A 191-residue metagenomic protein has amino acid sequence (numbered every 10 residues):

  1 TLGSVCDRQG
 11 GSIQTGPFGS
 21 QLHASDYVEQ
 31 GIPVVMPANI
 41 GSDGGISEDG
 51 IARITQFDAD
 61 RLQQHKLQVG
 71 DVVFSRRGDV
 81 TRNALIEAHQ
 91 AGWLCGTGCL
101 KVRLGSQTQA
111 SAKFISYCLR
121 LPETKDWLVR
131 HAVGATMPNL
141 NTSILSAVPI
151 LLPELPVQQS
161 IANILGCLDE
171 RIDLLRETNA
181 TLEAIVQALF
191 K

Functional and structural regions predicted by a protein language model:
T1-F18, H23, A147-K191: Non-catalytic DNA-recognition/assembly elements of restriction-modification systems
G3-D26, A38-V72: Sequence-specific dsDNA recognition surfaces
G31-I32: Basic/aromatic-rich interaction segments and small domains that mediate binding to polyanionic partners
M36-P37, R53, F57-R120: A short beta-sheet element
P37, T142-L145, Q187: ATP/adenylate-binding site constellation spanning eukaryotic-like Ser/Thr protein kinases, ABC-transporter
G92-L100, A110-K113, V133-A162: A short glycine-rich beta-alpha junction/loop motif
R120-E123, P149-L151: Well-ordered mid-protein domain cores that form the structural environment of catalytic cofactors
